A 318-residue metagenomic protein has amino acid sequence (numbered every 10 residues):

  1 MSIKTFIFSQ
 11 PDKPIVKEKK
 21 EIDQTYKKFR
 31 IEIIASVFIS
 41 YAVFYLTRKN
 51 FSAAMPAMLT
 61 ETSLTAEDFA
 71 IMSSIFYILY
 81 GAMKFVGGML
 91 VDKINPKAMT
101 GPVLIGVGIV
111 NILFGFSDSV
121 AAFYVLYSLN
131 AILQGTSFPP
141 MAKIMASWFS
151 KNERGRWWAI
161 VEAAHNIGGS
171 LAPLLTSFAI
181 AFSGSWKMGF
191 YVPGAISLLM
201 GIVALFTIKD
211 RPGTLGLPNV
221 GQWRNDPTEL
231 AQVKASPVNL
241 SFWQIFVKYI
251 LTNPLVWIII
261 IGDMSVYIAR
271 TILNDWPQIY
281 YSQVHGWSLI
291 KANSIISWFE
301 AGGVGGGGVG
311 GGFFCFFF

Functional and structural regions predicted by a protein language model:
E18-Y26, L215-I258, V284: Juxtamembrane intracellular "pre-TM" segments in multi-pass secondary transporters
E32-A66, L273-Q278: Extracytoplasmic
K49, Y77-F85, G169-S170, E300-G308: Residue-level signature of mid-helix packing/kink "hotspots" within the transmembrane helices of 12-pass Major
F51-M55, Y249-G308: Extracytoplasmic gate region of multi-pass secondary transporters
S63, N95, F116-A121, G184: Helix-breaking motifs and short loop linkers at transmembrane-helix boundaries and internal kinks in secondary membrane
A82-D118: Conserved MFS/SLC helix-loop-helix module at the cytosolic interface between two early adjacent transmembrane helices
L126-I167: Cytoplasmic helix-loop-helix junction between adjacent transmembrane helices in 12-TM secondary transporters
V161, H165-G213: Helix-loop-helix hairpin linking two adjacent transmembrane segments in secondary transporters
